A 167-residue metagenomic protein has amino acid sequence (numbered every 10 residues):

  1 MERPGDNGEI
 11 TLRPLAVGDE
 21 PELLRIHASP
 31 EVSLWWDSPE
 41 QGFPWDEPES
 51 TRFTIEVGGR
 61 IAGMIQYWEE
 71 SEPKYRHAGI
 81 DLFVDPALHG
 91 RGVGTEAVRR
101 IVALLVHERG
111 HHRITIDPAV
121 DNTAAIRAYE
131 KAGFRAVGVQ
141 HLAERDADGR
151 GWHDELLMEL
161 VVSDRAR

Functional and structural regions predicted by a protein language model:
M1-D6: Short acidic N-proximal helix/loop "leader" segments that mark the beginning of a domain or an inter-domain linker
P14, G18, P30-H89, T95 (+3 more regions): Acetyl-CoA-dependent GNAT
L23-L24, I80: Hydrophobic pocket/interface hotspot
T95, V120-G138: Conserved active-site alpha-helix within GNAT-family acetyltransferase domains
H107-D117: Conserved GNAT acetyl-CoA-binding A-motif
T115-P118, R135-G151, L157: Conserved catalytic-core motifs of GNAT/GCN5-like acyltransferases
